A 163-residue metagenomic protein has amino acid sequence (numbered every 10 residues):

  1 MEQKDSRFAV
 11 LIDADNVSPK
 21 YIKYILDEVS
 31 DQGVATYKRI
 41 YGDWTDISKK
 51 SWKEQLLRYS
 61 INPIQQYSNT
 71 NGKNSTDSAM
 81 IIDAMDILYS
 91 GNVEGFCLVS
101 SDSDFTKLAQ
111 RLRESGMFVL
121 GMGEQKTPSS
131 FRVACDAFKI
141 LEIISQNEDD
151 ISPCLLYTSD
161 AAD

Functional and structural regions predicted by a protein language model:
M1-D83, L88-Y89, Q110, F118: Domain-level signal for Mg2+-assisted phosphodiester chemistry and nucleotide/NA-binding surfaces in nucleic-acid
F8, E94, D136: Conserved acidic residues
Y41, E94-S101, L108, L112 (+1 more regions): Acidic beta-strand-to-loop metal/phosphate-binding motif
S68, S101, E124-Q125, I143-I144: Short, ordered loop/turn segments at secondary-structure junctions
K73, K126-S130, Q146-N147: Short gly/pro/ser/thr-enriched loop/turn and capping motifs at secondary-structure boundaries
K107-I140: VWA/integrin I-like adhesion module and closely mimicked acidic/polar interface patches used
D136-L155: C-terminal helix of von Willebrand factor
Y157-D163: Conserved small/polar residues in nucleotide/adenosyl-binding loops
